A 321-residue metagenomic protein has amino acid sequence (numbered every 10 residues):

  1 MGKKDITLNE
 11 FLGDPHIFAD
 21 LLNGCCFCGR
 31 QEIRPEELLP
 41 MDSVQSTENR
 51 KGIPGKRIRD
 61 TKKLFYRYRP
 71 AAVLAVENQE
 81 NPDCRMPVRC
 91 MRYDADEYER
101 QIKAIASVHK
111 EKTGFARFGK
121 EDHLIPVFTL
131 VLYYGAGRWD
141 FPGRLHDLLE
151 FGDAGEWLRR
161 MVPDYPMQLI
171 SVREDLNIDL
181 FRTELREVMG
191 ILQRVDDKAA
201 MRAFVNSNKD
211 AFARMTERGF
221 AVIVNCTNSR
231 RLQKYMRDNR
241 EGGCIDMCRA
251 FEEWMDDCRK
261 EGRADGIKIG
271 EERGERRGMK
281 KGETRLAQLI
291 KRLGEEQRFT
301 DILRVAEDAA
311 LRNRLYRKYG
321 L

Functional and structural regions predicted by a protein language model:
M1-L321: Elongated, amphipathic alpha-helical interaction scaffolds
